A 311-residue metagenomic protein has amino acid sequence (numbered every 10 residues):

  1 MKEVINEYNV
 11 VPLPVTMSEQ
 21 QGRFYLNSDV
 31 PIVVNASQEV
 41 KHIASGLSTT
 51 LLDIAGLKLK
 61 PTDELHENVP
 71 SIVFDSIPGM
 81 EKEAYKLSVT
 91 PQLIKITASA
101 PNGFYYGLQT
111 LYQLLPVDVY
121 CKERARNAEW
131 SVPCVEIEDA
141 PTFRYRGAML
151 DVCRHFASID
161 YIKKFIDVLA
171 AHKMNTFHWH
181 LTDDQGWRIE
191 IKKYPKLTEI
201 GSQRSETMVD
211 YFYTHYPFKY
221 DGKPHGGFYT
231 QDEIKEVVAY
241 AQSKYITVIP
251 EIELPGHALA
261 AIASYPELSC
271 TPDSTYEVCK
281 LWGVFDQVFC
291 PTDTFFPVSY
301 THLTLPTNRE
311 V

Functional and structural regions predicted by a protein language model:
M1-F143: Contiguous, structured surface segment used for ligand recognition
S28, A36, S76-P78, V152 (+3 more regions): Non-catalytic surface loops within mature trypsin-like serine protease
M80-D286, T292-Y300: Feature activates predominantly on carbohydrate-active enzymes
T301-T307: Conserved small/polar residues in nucleotide/adenosyl-binding loops
